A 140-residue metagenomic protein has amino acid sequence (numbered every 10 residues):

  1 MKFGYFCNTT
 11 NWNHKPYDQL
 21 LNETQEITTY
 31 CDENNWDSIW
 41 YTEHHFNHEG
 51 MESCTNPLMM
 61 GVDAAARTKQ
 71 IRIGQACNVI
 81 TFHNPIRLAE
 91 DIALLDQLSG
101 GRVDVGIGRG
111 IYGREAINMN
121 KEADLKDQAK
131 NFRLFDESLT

Functional and structural regions predicted by a protein language model:
M1-R67, I71: N-terminal beta1-alpha1-beta2 module of alpha/beta enzyme domains
K2-Q19, F82-T140: Flexible, glycine-rich active-site loops centered on histidine and acidic residues that chelate a metal or position
I39, I73, V103-V105: Hydrophobic residues within beta-strands of alpha/beta enzymes
T42, A76, G106-G108: Structural motif
H45, N78, G110-Y112: Catalytic metal-binding/acid-base residues of hydrolase active sites
Q75-H83: Active-site nucleophile and cofactor-binding loops and adjacent substrate-binding regions of central metabolic enzymes
